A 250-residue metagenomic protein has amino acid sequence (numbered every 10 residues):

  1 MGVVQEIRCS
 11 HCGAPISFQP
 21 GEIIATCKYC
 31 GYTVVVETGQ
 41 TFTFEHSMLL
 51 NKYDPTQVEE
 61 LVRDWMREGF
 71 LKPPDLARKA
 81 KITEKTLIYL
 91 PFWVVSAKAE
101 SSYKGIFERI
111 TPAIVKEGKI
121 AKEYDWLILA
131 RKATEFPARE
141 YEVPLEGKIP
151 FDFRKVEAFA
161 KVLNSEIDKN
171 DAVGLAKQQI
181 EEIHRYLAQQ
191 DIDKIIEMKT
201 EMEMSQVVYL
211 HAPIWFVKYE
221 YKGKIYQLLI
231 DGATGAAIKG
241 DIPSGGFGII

Functional and structural regions predicted by a protein language model:
V4-E6, I24: Residues immediately within or flanking Cys/His clusters that coordinate Zn2+ in small zinc-binding modules
C9-C12, C27-C30: Short cysteine-rich clusters marking metal-coordination/redox-active sites
H11, P20, Y221-G223: A generic beta-sheet turn/junction motif
I16, V34: Cys/His-rich microdomains that often coordinate metals
S17, I23-A25, V62-R63, R67: Long, acidic/polar, low-complexity amphipathic helices and coiled-coil-like
Q19-E22, E37-T41: Short Cys/His-rich "knuckle" micro-motifs
T43-I225, A237, I242-I250: Charged, low-complexity helical/coil segments in non-catalytic cytosolic or luminal regions
I230-G232: A charge-rich, low-complexity, intrinsically flexible signal that marks solvent-exposed coils, linkers, repeats
